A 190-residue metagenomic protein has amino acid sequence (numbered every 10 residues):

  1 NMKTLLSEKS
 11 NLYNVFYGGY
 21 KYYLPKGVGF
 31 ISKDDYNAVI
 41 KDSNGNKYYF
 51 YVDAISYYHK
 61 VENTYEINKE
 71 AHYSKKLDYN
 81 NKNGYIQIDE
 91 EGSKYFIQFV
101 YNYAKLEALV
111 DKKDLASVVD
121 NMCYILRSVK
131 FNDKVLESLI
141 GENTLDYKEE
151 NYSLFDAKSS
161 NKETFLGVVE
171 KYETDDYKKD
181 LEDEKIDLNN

Functional and structural regions predicted by a protein language model:
N1-L12: Charge-rich, low-complexity N-terminal segments
M2-K3, Y58, K112: Intrinsically disordered, low-complexity regions
N11-Y17, I40, L77, Q87-I88: Short acidic-hydrophobic surface loop/beta-edge motif
N14-N68: Secretory pathway targeting signatures of secreted, lumenal, and periplasmic proteins
V28, A71-S74, V129: Short glycine-aromatic motifs
V52-A54, V61, K82-N83, L136-E142: Short C-terminal domain-edge/linker segments immediately following a structured domain
K69-D120, S153-L154, D176: Signature of long, low-cysteine stretches enriched in small and polar/charged residues
L106-N190: Surface-exposed amphipathic alpha-helical segments
